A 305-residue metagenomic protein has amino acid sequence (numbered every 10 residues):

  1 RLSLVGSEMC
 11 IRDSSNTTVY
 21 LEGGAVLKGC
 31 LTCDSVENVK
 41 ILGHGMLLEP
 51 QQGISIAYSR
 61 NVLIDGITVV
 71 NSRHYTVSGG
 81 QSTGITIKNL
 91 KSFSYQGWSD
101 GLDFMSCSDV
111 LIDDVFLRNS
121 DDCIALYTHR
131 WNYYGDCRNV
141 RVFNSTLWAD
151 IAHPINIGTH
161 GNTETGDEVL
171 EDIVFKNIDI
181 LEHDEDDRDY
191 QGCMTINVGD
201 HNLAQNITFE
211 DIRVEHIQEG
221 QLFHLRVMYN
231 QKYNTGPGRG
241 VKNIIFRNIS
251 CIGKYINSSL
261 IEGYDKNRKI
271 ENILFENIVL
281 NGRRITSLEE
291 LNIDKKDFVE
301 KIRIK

Functional and structural regions predicted by a protein language model:
R1-G6, I11: Single conserved hydrophobic/aromatic residue that forms the stacking wall/gate of nucleotide- or nucleobase-binding
G6-E8, N16, E22, K28 (+11 more regions): Surface-exposed or flexible loop/turn and strand-edge residues in extracellular/cell-surface modules
R12-S14, D34-S35, A57-Y58: Flexible, charged surface loops at secondary-structure boundaries
T18, E37-L47, R60-N71, T83-S94 (+6 more regions): Right-handed parallel beta-helix
L21-E22, L42, N197: Short His-Asn-centered micro-motif
L48-S55, N71-Y75, Y95-D103, N119-Y134 (+4 more regions): Extracellular beta-strand/beta-solenoid scaffold signature
D184-K305: Extracellular beta-rich repeat passengers
